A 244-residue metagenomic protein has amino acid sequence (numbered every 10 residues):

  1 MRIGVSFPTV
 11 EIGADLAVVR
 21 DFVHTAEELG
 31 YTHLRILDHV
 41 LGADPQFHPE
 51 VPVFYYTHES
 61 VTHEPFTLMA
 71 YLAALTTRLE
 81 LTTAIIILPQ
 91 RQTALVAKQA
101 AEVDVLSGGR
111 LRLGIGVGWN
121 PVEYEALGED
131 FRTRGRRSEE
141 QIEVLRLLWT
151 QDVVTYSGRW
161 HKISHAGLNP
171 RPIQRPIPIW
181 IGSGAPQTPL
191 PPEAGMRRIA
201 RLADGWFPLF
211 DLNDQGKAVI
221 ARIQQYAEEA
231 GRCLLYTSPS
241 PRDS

Functional and structural regions predicted by a protein language model:
M1-P239: Active-site-adjacent structural elements that line small-molecule/cofactor binding pockets in enzymes
